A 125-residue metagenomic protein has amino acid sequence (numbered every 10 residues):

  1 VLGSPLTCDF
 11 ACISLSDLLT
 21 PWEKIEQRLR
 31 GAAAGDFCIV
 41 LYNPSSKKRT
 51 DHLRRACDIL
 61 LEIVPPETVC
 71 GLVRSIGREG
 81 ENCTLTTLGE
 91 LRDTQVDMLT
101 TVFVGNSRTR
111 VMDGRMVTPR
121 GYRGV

Functional and structural regions predicted by a protein language model:
V1-C38: Class I SAM-dependent methyltransferase SAM-binding "motif I" and its flanking Rossmann-like core
A34-V125: A contiguous loop/helix-start segment that scaffolds small-molecule binding in enzyme catalytic cores
